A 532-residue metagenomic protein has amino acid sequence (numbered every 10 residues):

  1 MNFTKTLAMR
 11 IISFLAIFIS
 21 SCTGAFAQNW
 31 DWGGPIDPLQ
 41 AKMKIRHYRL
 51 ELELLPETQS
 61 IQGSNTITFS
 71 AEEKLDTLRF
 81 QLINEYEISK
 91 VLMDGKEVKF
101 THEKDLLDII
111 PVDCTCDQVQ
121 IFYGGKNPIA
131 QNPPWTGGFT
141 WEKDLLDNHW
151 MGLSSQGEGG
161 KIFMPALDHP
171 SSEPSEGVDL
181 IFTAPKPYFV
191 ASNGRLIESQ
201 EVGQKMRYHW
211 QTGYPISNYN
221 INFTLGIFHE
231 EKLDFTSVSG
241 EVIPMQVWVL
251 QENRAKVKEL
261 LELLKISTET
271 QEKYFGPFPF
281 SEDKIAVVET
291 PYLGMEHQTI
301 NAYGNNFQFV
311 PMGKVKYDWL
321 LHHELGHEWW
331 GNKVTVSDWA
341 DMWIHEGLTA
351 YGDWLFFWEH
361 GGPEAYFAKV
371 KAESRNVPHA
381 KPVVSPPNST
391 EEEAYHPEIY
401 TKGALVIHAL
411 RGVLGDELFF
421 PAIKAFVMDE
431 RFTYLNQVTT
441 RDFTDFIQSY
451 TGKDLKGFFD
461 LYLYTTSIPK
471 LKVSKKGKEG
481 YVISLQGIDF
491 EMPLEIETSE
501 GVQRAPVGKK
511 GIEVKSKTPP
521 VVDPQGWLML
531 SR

Functional and structural regions predicted by a protein language model:
F26-Q62, S89, E142-W150, K456-G457: N-terminal, polar/Ser/Thr-rich
N65, S70, C114-C116, F122 (+5 more regions): Zn2+-dependent metallopeptidase catalytic core
D76, E87-L92, L455, G477-Q525: Beta-strand-rich binding/interaction modules
T77-L78, I83-E142, K205, I512-K515: A surface-exposed beta-strand-loop module
F122-F228, G526-L528: Extended, low-hydrophobicity, Ser/Thr/Pro/Gly-biased non-transmembrane segments
L180, H209, H229-E328, N332-D341 (+1 more regions): Juxtacatalytic substrate-recognition/specificity segment
E346-L405, A409, V413, F432-T433: Acidic/His/Gly-enriched intrinsically disordered linker/tail segments that often contain short helix/coil "MoRF-like"
H396-K476, Y481: Amphipathic alpha-helical substructures
